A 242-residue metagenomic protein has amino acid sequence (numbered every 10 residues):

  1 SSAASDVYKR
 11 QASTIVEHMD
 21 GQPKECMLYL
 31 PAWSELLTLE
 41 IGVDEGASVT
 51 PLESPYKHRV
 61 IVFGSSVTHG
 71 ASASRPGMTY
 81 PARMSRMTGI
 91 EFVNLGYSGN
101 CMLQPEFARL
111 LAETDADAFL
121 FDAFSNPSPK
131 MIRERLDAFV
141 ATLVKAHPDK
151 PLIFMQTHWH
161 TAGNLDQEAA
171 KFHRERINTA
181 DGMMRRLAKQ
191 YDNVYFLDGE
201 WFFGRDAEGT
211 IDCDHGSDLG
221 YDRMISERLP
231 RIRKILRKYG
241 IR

Functional and structural regions predicted by a protein language model:
S1-S2, D44-G46, R135: Short N-terminal signal/transit or membrane-insertion segments and the immediately adjacent low-complexity/disordered
A3-Y8: Short, small-residue-biased leader/transition segments that mark boundaries at the very start of proteins
K9-S13: Aromatic sugar-binding surface patches on proteins that engage polysaccharides or sugar-phosphate polymers
H18-M19, C26-C101, P105-D115: Serine-esterase "nucleophile elbow" of acetyl-processing enzymes
G21, G42-G46, G64, G70 (+11 more regions): Residue-identity detector for glycine
K24-M27, R176: Basic side chains
P105-R242: Alpha-helical cap/lid subdomain in secreted, periplasmic, or secretory-pathway luminal O-acyl-processing enzymes
